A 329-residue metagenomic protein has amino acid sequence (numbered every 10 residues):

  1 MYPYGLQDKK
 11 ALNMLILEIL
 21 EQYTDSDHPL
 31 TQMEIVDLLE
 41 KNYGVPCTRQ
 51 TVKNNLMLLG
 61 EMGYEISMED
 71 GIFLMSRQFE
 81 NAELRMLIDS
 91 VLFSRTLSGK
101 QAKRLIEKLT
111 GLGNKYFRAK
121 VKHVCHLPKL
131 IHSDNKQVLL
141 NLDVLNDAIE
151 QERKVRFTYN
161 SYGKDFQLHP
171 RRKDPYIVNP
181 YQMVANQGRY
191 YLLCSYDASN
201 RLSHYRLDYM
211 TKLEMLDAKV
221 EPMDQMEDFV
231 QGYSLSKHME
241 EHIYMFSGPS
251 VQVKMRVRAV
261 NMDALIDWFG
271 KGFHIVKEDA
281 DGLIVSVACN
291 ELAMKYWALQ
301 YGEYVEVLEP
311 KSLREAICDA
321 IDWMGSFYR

Functional and structural regions predicted by a protein language model:
M1-S90, R171, W323-R329: Short, basic/aromatic recognition patches that contact phosphate-bearing ligands
E65-I66, M183, L213, I275-V276: A structural signal for short hydrophobic beta-strand segments in well-ordered beta-sheet cores
F73-L74, R156, Y191-L193, I284 (+1 more regions): General beta-strand recognition
M75-F79, S195-D197, V287-E291: Secondary-structure transition/turn motif
N81-Q167: Bulky hydrophobic/aromatic content
K129-K254: Core beta-strand-centered patch of the WYL/Sm-like small regulatory domain
Q231-R329: Polybasic (Lys/Arg-rich)
